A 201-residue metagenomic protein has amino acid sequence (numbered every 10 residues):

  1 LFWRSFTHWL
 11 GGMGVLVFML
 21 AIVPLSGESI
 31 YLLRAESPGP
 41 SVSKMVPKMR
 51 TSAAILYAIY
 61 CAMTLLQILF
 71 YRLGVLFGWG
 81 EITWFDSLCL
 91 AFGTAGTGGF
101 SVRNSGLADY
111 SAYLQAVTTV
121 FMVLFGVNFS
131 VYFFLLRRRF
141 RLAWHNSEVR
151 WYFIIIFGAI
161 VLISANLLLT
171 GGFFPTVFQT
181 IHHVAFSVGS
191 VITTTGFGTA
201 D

Functional and structural regions predicted by a protein language model:
L1-D201: Membrane-proximal intracellular helices of multi-pass ion channels
